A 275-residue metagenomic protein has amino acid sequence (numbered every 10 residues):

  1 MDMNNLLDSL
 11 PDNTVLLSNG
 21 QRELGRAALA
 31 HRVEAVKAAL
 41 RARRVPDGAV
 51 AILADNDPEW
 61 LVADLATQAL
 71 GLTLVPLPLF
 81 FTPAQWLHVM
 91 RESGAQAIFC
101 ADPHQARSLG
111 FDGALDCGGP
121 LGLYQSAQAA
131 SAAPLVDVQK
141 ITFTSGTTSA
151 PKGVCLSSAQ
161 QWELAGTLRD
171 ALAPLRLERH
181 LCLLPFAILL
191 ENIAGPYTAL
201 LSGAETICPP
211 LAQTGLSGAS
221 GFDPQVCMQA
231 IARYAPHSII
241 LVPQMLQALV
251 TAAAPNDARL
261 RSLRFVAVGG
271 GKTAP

Functional and structural regions predicted by a protein language model:
M1-L16, Q139: A short N-terminal helical cap/helix-turn-helix that marks the beginning of AMP-binding/adenylate-forming
T14-R43, A51-D57, L65, A84-L87 (+1 more regions): Conserved AMP-binding/adenylate-forming core of the ANL superfamily
G25-A28, Q139-G166: Conserved AMP-binding A3 loop
R41-P46, A69-P134, A232: Structural core segment of the AMP-binding/adenylate-forming
A51-L53, W60, D64, Q68-A97 (+4 more regions): Short beta-strand->loop structural element characteristic of the AMP-binding/adenylate-forming
Q125-F143, S149-A150, A173-R179: Conserved pre-ATP/AMP-binding loop-to-beta segment of ANL
W162-R179, F186-S238, P243, A252-A253: Conserved AMP-binding/adenylation subdomain of ANL enzymes
F265-P275: Short gly/Ser/Thr-rich phosphate-binding loop of adenylate-forming enzymes
